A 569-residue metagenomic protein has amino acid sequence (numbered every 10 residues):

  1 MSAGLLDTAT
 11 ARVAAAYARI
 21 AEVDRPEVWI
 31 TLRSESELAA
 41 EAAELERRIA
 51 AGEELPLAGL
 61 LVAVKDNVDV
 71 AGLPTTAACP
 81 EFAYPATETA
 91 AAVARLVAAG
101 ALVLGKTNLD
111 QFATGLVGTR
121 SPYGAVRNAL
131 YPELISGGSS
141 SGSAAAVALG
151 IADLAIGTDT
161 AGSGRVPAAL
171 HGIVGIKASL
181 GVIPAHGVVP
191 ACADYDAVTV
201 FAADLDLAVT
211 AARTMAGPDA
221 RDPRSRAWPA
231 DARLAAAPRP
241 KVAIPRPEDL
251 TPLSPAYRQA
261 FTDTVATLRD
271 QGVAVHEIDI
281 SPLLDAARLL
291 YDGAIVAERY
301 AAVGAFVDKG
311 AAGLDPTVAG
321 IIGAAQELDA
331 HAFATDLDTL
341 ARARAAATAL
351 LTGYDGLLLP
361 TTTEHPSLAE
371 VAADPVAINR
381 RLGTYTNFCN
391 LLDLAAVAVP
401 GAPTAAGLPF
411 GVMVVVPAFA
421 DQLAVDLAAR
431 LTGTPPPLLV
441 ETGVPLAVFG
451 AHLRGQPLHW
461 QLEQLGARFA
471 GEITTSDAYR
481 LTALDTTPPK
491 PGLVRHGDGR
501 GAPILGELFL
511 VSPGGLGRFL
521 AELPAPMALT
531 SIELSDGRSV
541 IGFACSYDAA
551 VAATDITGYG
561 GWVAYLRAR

Functional and structural regions predicted by a protein language model:
M1-T160, A266-Q271, L462-E463: Gly/Ser-rich catalytic/binding loops embedded in alpha/beta enzyme cores
T10-V13, A43, P255-I278, G304-K309 (+1 more regions): Acyltransferase
A16, G59, A98, L149-A152 (+8 more regions): Glycine-rich, small-residue loops and helix-cap segments that act as flexible hinges at active-site edges
L57-C79, R239-K241, A294-R344, T348 (+1 more regions): Short helix-loop capping/hinge segments that flank enzyme active sites or metal/cofactor-binding pockets
P74-P85, S254-P255, S367-P375: Glycine/threonine-rich flexible loop motifs
T89-A212, N390-M413: Short glycine/serine-rich loop segments
K177-Q259, P282, A345, D426-V440: A short helix-breaking turn/cap at a secondary-structure junction
R454-Y479: Compact nucleic-acid interaction/catalytic patches
